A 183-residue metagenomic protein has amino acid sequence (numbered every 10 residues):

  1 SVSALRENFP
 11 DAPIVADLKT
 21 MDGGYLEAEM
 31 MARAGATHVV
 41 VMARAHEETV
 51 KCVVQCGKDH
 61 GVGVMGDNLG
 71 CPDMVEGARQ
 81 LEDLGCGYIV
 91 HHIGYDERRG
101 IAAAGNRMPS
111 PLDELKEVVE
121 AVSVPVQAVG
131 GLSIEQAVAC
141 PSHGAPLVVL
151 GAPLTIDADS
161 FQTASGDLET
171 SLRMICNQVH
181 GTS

Functional and structural regions predicted by a protein language model:
S1, L26-E29, K51-V54, G77-Q80 (+4 more regions): Short secondary-structure transition/capping segments
S1-K19, C52-G70, N106-A128, G166-S183: Alpha-helix-loop-beta-strand connector modules within alpha/beta enzyme cores
P13-M21, T37-E48, G63-C71, G87-Y95 (+1 more regions): Catalytic beta/alpha-barrel core
G23-A34, P72-L84, A121-V124, A128 (+1 more regions): Catalytic cores of alpha/beta
L26, E48, E76, S110-D113 (+2 more regions): Conserved active-site and cofactor/substrate-binding residues in soluble primary-metabolism enzymes
A36-E48, I89-I101, H143-S171: Glycine-rich phosphate-binding active-site loops on the catalytic face of alpha/beta enzymes
C71-A121: Active-site rim beta-loop-alpha module in soluble metabolic enzymes
A78-H91, A121, E135-A137, T170-S183: Long, contiguous secondary-structure blocks with strong helical propensity
